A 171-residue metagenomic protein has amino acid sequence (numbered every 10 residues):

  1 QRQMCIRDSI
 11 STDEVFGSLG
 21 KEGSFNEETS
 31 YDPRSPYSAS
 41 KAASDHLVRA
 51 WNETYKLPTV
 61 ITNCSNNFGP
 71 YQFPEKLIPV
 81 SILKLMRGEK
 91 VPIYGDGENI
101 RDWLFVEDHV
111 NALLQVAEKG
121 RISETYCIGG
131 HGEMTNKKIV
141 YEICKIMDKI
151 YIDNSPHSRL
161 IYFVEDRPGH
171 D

Functional and structural regions predicted by a protein language model:
Q1-I6, N136-I139: Short, small-residue-biased leader/transition segments that mark boundaries at the very start of proteins
Q1-R2, T12, K21, L77 (+1 more regions): Activation loop
R7-D13, T62-C64: SDR active-site strand-loop-helix element
D8, G17-K21, K56, Q72 (+2 more regions): Proline-centered turn/helix-capping motifs that create local helix->coil transitions or kinks
E14, N66, E133: PG/GG-rich flexible active-site loop of Rossmann-like NAD(P)H-dependent oxidoreductases, especially the SDR superfamily
V15-I61, F68, Q72-P74: Catalytic helix-loop patch of NAD(P)-dependent Rossmann-fold dehydrogenases
A43, L47, W51, S81 (+2 more regions): Hydrophobic alpha-helix immediately C-terminal to the catalytic Tyr-X-X-X-Lys motif of short-chain
P79, L85-D171: C-terminal substrate-binding subdomain of Rossmann-fold SDR/epimerase-dehydratase oxidoreductases
